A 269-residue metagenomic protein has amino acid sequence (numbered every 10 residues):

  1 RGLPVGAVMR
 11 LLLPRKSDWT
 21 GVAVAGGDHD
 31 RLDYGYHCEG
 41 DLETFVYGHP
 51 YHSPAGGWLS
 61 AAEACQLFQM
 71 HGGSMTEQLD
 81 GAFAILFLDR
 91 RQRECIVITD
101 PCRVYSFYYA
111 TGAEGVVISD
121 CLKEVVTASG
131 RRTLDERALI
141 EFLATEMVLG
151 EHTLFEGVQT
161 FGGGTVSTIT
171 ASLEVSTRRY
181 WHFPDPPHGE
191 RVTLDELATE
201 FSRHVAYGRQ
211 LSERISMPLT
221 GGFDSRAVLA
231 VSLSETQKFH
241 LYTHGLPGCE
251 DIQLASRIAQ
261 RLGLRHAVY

Functional and structural regions predicted by a protein language model:
R1-Y269: Cysteine-centered catalytic environments shared across enzyme families
